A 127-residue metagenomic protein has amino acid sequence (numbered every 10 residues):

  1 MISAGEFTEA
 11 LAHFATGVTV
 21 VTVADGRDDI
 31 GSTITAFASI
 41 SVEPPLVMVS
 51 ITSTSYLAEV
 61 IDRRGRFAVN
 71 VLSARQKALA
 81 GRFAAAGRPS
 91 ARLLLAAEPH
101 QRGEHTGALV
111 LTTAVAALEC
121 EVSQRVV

Functional and structural regions predicted by a protein language model:
M1-V127: Active-site-proximal mixed secondary-structure blocks
